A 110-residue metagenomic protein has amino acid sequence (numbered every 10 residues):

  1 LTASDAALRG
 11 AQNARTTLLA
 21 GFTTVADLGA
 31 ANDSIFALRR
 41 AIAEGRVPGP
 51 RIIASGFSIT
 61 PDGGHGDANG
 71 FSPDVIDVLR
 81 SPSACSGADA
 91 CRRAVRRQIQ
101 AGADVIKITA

Functional and structural regions predicted by a protein language model:
L1-A110: Divalent-metal coordination cores built from histidine and acidic residues
